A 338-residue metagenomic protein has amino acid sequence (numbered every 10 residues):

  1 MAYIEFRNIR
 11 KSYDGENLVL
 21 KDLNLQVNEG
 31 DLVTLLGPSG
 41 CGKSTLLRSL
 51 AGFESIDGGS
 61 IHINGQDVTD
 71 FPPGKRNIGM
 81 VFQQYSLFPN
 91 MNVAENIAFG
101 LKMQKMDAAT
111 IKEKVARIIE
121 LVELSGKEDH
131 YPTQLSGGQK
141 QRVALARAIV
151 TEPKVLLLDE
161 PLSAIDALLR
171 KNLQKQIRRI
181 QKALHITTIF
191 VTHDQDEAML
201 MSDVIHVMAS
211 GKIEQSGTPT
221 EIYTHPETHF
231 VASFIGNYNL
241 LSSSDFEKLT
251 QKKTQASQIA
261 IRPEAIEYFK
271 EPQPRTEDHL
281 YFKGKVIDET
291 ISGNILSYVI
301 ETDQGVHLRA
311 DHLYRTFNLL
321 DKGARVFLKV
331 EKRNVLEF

Functional and structural regions predicted by a protein language model:
L32, P73-E227: ABC ATPase nucleotide-binding domains
L36-P38: The feature captures the beta-strand-to-loop junction immediately N-terminal to the Walker
S44-L47, V143: ABC ATPase nucleotide-binding domain helices that frame the ATP-binding cleft
A51: Helix-to-loop junction immediately C-terminal to a conserved catalytic motif
G59-D67: Conserved ABC transporter NBD signature motif
L249-F338: Non-catalytic connector elements of ABC transporters
